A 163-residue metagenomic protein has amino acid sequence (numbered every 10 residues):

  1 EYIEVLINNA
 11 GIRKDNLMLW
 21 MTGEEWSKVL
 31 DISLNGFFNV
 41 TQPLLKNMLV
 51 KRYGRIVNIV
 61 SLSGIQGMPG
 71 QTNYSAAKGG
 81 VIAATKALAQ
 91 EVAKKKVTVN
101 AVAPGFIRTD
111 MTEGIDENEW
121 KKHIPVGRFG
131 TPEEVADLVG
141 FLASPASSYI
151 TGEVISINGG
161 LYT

Functional and structural regions predicted by a protein language model:
L17-M18, E25-L30, I56, T112 (+1 more regions): Substrate-binding pocket helix/loop in short-chain dehydrogenase/reductase
L19, Q66-T72, K94-K95, G127 (+1 more regions): Active-site loop immediately N-terminal to the catalytic Tyr-X3-Lys motif of short-chain dehydrogenase/reductase
T41, A77, T85: Active-site helix of classical SDR
L45, Y53, F129-I157, L161-Y162: C-terminal substrate-recognition "lid" of short-chain dehydrogenase/reductases
K46, Q90-K94, S148: Alpha-helical segment proximal to the catalytic Tyr-Lys
S61: Residue(s) in the substrate-gating loop at a strand-loop-helix junction that position the organic substrate next
D116-E134: Catalytic Tyr-x(3-8)-Lys segment
